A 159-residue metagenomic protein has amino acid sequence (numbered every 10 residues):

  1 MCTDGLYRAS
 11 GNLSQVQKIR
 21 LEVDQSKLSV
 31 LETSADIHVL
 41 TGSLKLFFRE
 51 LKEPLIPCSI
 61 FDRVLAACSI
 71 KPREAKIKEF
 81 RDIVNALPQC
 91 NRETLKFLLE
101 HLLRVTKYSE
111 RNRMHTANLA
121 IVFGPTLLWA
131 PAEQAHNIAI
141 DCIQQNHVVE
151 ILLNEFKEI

Functional and structural regions predicted by a protein language model:
M1-I159: Alpha-helical catalytic/interaction cores of small GTPase-regulatory modules
